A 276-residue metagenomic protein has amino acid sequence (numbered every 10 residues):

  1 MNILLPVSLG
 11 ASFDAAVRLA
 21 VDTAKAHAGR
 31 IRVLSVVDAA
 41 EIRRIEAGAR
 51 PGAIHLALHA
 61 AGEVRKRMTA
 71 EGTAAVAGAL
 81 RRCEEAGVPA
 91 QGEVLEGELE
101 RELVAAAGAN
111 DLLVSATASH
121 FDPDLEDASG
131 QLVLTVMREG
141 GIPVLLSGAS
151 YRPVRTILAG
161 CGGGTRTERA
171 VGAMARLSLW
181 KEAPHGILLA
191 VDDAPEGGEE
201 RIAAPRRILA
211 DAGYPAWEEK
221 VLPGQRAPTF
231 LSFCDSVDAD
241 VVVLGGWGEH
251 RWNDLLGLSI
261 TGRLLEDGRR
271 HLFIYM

Functional and structural regions predicted by a protein language model:
M1-H59, E139, R152-K220: Small/aliphatic-rich secondary-structure junction motif
V33, G92-V94, L146, L188 (+2 more regions): A structural preference for short, hydrophobic beta-strand core positions in alpha/beta folds
H55-E71: A short acidic, glycine-rich active-site loop that binds or catalyzes chemistry on phosphate/adenosine moieties
A70-V88: Ordered, amphipathic secondary-structure segments that act as subunit-interaction surfaces in large macromolecular
C83-Q91, A212-E218: A short helix-to-beta-strand connector/capping loop
G92, E100-Y151, F233-M276: Gly/Ser-rich helix-loop-strand patches that form or flank binding pockets for ribonucleotide-derived cofactors
V94-R101, L222-A227: Charged docking surfaces used in two-component/phosphorelay signaling
R206, G224-S236: A short, acidic, amphipathic alpha-helical segment used as a generic capping/interface helix at domain edges
